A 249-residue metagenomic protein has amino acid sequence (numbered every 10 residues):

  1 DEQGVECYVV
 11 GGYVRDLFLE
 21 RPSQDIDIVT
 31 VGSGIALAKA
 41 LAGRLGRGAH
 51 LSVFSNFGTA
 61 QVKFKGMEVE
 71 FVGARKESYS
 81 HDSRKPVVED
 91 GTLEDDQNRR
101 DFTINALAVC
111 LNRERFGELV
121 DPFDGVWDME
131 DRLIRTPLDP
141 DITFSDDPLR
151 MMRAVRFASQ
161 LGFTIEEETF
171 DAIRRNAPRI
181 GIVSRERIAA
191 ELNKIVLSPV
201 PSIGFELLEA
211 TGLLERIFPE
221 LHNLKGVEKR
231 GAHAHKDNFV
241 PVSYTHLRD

Functional and structural regions predicted by a protein language model:
D1-D249: Catalytic cores of the polymerase beta-like nucleotidyltransferase superfamily and closely associated nucleotide
